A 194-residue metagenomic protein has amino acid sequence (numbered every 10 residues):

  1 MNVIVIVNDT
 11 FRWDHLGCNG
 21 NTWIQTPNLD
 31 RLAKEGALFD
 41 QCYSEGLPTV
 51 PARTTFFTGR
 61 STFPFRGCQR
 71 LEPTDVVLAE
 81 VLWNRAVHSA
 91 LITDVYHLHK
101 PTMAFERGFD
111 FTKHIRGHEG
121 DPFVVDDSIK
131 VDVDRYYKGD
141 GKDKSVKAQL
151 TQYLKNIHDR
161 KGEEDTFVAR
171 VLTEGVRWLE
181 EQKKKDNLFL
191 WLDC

Functional and structural regions predicted by a protein language model:
M1-C194: Catalytic domains that recognize anionic headgroups
